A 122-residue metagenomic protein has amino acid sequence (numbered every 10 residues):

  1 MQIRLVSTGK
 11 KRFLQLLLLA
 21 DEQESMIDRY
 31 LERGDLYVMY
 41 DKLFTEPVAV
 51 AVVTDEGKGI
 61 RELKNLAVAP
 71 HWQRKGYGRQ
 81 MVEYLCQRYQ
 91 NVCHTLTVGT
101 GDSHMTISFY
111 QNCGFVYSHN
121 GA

Functional and structural regions predicted by a protein language model:
M1-M26, Y40: Short amphipathic alpha-helix that is part of the acyltransferase structural core
L19-L36, A51: N-terminal first-folded block
V38, T45-D55, G59-A67: Conserved beta-strand in the GNAT
L66-Q73, G101: A short, internal acetyl-CoA/4′-phosphopantetheine-binding micro-motif in the GNAT/acyltransferase core
W72, G76-Y84: Conserved acetyl-CoA pyrophosphate-binding loop and the N-cap/start of the following alpha-helix in GNAT-like
R79, D102-A122: Conserved active-site alpha-helix within GNAT-family acetyltransferase domains
Y89-D102: Conserved GNAT acetyl-CoA-binding A-motif
